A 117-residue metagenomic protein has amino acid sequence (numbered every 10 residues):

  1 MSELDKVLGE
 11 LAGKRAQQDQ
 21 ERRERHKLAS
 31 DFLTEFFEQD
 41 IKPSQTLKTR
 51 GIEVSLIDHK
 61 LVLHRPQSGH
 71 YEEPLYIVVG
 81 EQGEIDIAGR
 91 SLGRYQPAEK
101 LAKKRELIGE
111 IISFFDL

Functional and structural regions predicted by a protein language model:
M1-L4, I108-G109: A contiguous, well-structured "functional interface" segment within a domain
E3-G51: Contiguous, amphipathic alpha-helical segments that mediate oligomerization or scaffolding in large protein assemblies
K6, Q20, H59, I85-I87: Short linear motifs in intrinsically disordered/low-complexity regions
L8, A12, R50, S68 (+4 more regions): Feature targets compositionally biased, intrinsically disordered low-complexity regions with long contiguous runs
A29-L33, L47, L63, I85 (+1 more regions): Extended hydrophobic/Leu-rich segments
L33, F37-E38, I77, F115-D116: Compositionally biased, low-structure terminal segments
E38-E84: Amphipathic, interaction-prone secondary-structure segments
Q82-L117: Ampiphathic alpha-helical segments that act as solvent-exposed interaction surfaces
